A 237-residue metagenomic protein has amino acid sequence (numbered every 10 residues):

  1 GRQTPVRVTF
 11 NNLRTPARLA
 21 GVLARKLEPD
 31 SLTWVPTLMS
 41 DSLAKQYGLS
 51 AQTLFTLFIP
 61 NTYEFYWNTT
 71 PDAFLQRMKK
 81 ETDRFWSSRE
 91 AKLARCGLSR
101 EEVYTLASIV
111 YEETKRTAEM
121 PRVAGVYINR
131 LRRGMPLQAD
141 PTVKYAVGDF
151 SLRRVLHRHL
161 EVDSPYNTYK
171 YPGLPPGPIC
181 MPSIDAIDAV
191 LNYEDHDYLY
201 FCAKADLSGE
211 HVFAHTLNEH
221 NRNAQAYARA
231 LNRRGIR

Functional and structural regions predicted by a protein language model:
G1-P29, A94-S99: Glycine-rich loop/hinge motif
K26-T33, L43-R237: Bacterial extracytoplasmic/cell-wall-associated proteins, especially those involved in peptidoglycan
